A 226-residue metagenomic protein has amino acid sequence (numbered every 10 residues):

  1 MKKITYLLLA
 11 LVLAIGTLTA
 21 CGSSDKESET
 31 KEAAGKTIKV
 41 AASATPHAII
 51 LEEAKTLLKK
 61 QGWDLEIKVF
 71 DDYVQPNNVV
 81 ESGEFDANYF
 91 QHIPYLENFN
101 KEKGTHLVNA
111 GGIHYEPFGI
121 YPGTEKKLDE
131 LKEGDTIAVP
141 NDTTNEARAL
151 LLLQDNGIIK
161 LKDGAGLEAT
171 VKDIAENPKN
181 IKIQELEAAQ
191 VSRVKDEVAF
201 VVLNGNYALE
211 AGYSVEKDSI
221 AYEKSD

Functional and structural regions predicted by a protein language model:
G16-A20: C-terminal motif of bacterial Sec signal peptides marking the signal peptidase cleavage site
G22-D25: Bacterial signal peptide processing site
E32-T45, W63-V69, D135-I137: Short, well-ordered beta-strand elements
A44-V69, Q75: Short, polar/charged alpha-helical segment
I67-N78, G166-R193: Short helix-initiation/N-cap motifs at beta->coil->alpha
E81-Q91, D135, I158, K179-K182 (+1 more regions): Alpha-to-beta junction loops
N98-A110, E125, E197, V202 (+1 more regions): Ligand-binding "clamshell"
A110-I159: A conserved helix-loop-strand patch within extracytoplasmic ligand-binding domains of the periplasmic binding
